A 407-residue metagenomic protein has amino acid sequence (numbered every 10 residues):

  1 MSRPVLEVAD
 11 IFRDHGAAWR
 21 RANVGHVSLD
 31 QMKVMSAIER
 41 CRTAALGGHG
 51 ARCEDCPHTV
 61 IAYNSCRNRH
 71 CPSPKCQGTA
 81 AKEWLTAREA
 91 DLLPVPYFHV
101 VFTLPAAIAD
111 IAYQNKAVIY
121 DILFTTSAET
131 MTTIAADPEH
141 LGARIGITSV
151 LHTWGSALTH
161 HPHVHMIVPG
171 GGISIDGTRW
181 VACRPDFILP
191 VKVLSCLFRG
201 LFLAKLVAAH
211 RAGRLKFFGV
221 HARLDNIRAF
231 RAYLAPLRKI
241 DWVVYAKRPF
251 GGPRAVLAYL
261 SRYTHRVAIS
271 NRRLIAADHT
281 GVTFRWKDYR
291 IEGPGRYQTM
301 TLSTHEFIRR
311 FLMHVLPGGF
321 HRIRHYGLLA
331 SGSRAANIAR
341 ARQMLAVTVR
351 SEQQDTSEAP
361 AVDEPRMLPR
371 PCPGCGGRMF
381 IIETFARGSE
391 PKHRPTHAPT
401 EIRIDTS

Functional and structural regions predicted by a protein language model:
M1-S407: Beta->alpha loop/short-helix hinge microenvironment recognizer with preference for catalytic Tyr/His contexts
